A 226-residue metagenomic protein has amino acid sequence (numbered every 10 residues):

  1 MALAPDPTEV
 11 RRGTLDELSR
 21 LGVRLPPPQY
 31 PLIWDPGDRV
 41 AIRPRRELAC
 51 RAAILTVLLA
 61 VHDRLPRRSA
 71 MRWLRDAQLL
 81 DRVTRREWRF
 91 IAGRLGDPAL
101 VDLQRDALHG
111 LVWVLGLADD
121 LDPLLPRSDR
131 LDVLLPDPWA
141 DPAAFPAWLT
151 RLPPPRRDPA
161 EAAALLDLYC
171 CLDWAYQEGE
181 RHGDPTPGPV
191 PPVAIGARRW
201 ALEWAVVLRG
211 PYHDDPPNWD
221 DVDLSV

Functional and structural regions predicted by a protein language model:
M1-V226: Extended, charge-rich alpha-helical interface modules
